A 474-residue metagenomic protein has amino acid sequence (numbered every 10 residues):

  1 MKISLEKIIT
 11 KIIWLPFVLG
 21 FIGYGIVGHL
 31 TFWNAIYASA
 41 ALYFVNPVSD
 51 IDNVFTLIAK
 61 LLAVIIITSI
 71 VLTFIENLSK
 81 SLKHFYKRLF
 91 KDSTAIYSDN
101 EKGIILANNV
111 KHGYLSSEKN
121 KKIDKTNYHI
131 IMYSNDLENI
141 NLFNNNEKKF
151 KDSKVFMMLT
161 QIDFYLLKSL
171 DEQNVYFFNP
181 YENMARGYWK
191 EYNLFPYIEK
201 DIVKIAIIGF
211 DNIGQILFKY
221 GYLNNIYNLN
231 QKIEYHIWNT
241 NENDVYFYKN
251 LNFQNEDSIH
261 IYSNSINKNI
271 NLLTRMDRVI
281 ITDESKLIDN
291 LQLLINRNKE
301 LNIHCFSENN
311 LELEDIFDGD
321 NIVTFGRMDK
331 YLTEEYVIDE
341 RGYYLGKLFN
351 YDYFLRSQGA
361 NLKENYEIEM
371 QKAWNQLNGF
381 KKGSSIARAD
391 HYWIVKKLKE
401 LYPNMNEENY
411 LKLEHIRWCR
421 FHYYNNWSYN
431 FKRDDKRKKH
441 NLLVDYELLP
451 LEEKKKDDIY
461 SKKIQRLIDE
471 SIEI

Functional and structural regions predicted by a protein language model:
M1-F21, G28-N34, A40-A41, V45-K412 (+1 more regions): Cytosolic regulatory regions of ion transport systems
V71-L78, F431, K439-I474: In a subset of proteins, long, contiguous C-terminal domains/tails are tracked
W393-K396, H422, Q465-I468: A structural signal for well-ordered alpha-helices, especially hydrophobic packing surfaces of coiled-coils
P403-L451: Amphipathic protein-protein interaction modules
